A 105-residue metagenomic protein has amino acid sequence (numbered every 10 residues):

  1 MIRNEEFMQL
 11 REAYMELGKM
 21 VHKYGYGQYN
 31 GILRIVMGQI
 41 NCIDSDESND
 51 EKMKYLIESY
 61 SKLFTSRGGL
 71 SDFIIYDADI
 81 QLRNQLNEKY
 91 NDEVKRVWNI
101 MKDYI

Functional and structural regions predicted by a protein language model:
M1-I2, Q9, Q28, S45-K52 (+2 more regions): Alpha-helix capping and helix-coil boundary motifs
M1-M37, N91-I105: Short terminal alpha-helical segments
H22-S71: Amphipathic alpha-helical interaction modules
K62-I105: Amphipathic alpha-helical binding modules
